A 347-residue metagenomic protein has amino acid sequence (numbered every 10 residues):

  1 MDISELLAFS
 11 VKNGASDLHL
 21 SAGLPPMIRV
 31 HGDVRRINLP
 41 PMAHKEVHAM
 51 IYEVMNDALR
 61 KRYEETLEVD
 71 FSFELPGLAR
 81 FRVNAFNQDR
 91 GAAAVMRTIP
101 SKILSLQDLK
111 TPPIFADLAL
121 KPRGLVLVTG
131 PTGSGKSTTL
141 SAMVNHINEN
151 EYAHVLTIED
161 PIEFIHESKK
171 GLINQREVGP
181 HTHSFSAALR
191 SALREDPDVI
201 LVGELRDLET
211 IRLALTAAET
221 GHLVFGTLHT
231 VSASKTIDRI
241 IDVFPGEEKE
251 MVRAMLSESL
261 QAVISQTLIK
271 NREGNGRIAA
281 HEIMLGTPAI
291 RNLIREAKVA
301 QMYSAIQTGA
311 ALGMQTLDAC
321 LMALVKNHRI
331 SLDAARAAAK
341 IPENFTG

Functional and structural regions predicted by a protein language model:
M1-G347: Short, flexible helix-loop junctions that flank or precede catalytic/ligand sites
